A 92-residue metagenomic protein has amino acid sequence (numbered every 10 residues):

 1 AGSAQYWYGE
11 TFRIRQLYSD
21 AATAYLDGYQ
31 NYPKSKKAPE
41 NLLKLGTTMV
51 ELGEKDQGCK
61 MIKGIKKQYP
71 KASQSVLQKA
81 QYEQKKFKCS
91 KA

Functional and structural regions predicted by a protein language model:
A1, N31-K37, K67-Q78: Short solvent-exposed coil/turn linkers within tandem alpha-helical repeat scaffolds
Q68, V76-A92: Extracytoplasmic and endomembrane cell-envelope/extracellular-matrix remodeling and assembly machinery
